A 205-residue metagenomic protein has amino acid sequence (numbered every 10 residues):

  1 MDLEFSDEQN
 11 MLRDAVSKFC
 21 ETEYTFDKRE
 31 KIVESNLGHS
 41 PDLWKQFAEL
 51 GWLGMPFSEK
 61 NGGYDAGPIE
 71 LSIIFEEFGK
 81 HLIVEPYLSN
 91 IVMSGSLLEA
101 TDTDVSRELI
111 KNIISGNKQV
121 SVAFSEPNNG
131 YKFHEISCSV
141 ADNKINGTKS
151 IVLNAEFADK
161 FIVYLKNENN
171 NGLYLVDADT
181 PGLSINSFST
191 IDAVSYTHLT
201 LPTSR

Functional and structural regions predicted by a protein language model:
M1-F5: Intrinsic disorder at enzyme termini
D27-E49: Short secondary-structure junction/hinge motifs that connect adjacent elements
E49-R107, K111, S115-G116, N154-F157: Internal helix-loop-helix
I74, Y174, L199: Residue-level signal for inorganic ion chemistry
G116-S125: A short, Trp-centered hydrophobic/proline-enriched beta-strand micro-motif
C138-V140: A structural signal for short hydrophobic beta-strand segments in well-ordered beta-sheet cores
T148-N186: A short core secondary-structure module
T197-T203: Conserved small/polar residues in nucleotide/adenosyl-binding loops
